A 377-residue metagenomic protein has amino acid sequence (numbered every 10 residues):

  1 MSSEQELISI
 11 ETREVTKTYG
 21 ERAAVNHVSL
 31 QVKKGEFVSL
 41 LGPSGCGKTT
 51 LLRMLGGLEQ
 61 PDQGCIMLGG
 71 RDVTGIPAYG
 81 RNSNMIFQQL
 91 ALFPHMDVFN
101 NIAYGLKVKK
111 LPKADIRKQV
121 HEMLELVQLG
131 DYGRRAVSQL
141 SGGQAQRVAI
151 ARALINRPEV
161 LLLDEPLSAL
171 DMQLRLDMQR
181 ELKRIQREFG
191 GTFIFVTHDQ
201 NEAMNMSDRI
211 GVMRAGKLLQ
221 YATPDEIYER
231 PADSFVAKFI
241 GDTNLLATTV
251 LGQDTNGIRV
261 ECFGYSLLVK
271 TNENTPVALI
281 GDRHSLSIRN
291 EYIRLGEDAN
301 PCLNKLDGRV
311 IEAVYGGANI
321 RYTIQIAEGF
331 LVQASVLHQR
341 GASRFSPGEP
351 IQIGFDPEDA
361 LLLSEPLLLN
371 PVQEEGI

Functional and structural regions predicted by a protein language model:
E11, Q31, M67, Q352-G354: ABC ATPase nucleotide-binding domain
F37, A78-N84, Q88, L92-K238: ABC ATPase nucleotide-binding domains
L41-P43: The feature captures the beta-strand-to-loop junction immediately N-terminal to the Walker
T49-L52, V148: ABC ATPase nucleotide-binding domain helices that frame the ATP-binding cleft
G56: Helix-to-loop junction immediately C-terminal to a conserved catalytic motif
G64-D72: Conserved ABC transporter NBD signature motif
T243, G252-I377: Non-catalytic connector elements of ABC transporters
